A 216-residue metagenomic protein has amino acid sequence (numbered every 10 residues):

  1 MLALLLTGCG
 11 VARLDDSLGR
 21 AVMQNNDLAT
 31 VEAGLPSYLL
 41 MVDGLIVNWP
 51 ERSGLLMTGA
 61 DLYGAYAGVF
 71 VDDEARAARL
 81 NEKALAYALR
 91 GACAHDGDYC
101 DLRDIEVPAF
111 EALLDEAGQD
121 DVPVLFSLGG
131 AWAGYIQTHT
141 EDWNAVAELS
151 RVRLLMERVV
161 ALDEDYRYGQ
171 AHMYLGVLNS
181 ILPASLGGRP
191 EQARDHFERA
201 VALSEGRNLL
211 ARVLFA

Functional and structural regions predicted by a protein language model:
L6-A29, G44: Bacterial Sec signal peptide processing site at the extreme N-terminus
V31-W49, A77-G91, A109-F110, E148-D163 (+1 more regions): Amphipathic alpha-helices of TPR/Sel1-like and other helical repeat/solenoid scaffolds
I46, A60, G64-E74, G134-N144 (+1 more regions): Short coil/turn linking the two alpha-helices of tandem helical-hairpin repeats
P50, G54-M57, Q119-F126, Y166-R167 (+2 more regions): Residue signature of alpha-solenoid helical repeat architecture, marking inter-repeat boundaries and helix-start
L55-L56, A60-Y63, L125, W132 (+3 more regions): TPR repeat positional signature
D73-I136: Extended ligand-binding groove/face enriched in aromatic
A117-V122, A133-Y166, V177-L178: Eukaryote-skewed repeat-based solenoidal scaffolds used as protein-protein interaction platforms, primarily
E164-E205: Alpha-helical adaptor scaffolds
